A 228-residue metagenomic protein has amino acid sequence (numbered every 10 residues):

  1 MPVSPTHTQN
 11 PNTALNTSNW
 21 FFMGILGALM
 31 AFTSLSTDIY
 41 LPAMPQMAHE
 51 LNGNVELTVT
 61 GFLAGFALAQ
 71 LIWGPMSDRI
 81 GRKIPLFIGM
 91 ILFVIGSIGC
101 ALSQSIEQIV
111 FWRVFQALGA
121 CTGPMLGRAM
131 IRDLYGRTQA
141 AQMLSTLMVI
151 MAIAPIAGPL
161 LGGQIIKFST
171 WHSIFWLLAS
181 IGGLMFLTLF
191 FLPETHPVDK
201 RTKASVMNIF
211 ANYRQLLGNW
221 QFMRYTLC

Functional and structural regions predicted by a protein language model:
M1-T33: Cytosolic juxtamembrane N-terminal segment immediately preceding the first transmembrane helix of multi-pass
F21-N52, W73: Extracytoplasmic
A43-A69: Extracellular/periplasmic helix-loop-helix junction of adjacent transmembrane segments in MFS-like secondary
N52, G81, L102-Q108, G119 (+1 more regions): Helix-breaking motifs and short loop linkers at transmembrane-helix boundaries and internal kinks in secondary membrane
L68-E107: Conserved MFS/SLC helix-loop-helix module at the cytosolic interface between two early adjacent transmembrane helices
Q108, S145-F190: Helix-loop-helix hairpin linking two adjacent transmembrane segments in secondary transporters
W112-M151: Cytoplasmic helix-loop-helix junction between adjacent transmembrane helices in 12-TM secondary transporters
F190-R214: Flexible cytoplasmic inter-helical loops of multi-pass small-molecule transporters
